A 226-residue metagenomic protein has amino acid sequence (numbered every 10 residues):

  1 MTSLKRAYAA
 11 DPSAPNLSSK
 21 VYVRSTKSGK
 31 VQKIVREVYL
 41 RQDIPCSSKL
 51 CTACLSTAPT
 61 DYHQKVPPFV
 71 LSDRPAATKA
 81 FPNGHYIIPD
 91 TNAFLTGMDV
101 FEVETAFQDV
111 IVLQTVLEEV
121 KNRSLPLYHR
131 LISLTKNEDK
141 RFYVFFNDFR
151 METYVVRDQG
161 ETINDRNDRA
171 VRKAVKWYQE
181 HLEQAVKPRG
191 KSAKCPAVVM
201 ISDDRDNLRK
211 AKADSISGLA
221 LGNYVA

Functional and structural regions predicted by a protein language model:
M1-A226: Noncatalytic, typically N-terminal accessory segments of nucleic acid-processing enzymes and closely related
